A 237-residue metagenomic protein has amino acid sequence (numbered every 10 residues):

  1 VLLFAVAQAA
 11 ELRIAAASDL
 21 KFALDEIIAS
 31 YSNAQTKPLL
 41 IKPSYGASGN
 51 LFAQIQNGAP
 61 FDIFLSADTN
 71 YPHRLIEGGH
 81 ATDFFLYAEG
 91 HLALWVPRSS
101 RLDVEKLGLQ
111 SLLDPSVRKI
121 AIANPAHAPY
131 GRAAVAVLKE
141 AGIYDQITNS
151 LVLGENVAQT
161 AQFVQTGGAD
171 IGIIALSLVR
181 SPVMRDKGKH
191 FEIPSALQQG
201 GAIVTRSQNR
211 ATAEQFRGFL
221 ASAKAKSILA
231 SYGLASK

Functional and structural regions predicted by a protein language model:
V1-A5: Bacterial N-terminal signal peptides
A9-T36, L40-Y45, G49-A59, S66-T69 (+3 more regions): Exported/periplasmic ABC-transporter solute-binding proteins
